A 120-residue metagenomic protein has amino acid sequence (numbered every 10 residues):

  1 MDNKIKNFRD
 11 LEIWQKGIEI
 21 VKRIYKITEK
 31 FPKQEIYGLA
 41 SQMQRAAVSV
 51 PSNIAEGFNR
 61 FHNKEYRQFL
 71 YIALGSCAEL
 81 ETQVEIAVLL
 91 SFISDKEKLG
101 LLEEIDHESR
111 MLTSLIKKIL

Functional and structural regions predicted by a protein language model:
M1-L120: Amphipathic alpha-helical assembly/interaction segments
